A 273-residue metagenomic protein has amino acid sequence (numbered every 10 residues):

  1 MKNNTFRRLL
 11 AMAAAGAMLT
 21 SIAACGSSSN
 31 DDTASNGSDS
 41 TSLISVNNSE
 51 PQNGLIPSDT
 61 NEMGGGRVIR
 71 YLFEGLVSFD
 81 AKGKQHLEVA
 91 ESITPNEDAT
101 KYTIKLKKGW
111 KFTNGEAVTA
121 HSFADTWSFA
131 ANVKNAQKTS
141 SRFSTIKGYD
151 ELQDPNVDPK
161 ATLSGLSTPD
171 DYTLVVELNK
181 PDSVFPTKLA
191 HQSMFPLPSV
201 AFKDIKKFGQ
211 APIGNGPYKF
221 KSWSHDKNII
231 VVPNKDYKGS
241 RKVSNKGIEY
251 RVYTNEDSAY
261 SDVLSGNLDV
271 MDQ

Functional and structural regions predicted by a protein language model:
L19-I22: Bacterial Sec-type N-terminal signal peptides, specifically the leucine/valine-rich hydrophobic h-region
C25-S35: Bacterial lipoprotein signal-peptidase II cleavage site
D39-N53, E91, K101-I104, F123-T126 (+4 more regions): Short, well-ordered beta-strand elements
N47-E97, I213: N-terminal lobe/hinge region of extracytoplasmic solute-binding protein
E91-R142: Aromatic- and charge-enriched surface segment that lines or borders ligand/interaction sites
K138-P198: Surface-exposed binding/hinge segments that line and control ligand-binding clefts or catalytic entry sites
L178-V243, G247: Gly/Pro-rich hinge or "lid" segments in bacterial periplasmic/extracellular proteins
K203-K206, D236-Q273: Ligand-site clamp/hinge motif
